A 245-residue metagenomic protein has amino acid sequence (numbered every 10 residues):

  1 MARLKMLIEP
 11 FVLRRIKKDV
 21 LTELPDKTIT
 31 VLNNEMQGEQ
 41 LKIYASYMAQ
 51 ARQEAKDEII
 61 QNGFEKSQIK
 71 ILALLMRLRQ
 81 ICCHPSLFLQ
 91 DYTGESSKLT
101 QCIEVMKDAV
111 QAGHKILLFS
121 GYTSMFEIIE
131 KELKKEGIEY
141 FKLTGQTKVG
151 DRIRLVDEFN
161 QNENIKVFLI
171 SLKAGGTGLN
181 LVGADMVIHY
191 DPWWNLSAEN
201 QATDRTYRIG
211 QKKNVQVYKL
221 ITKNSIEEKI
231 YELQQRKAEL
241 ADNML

Functional and structural regions predicted by a protein language model:
M1-D19, T28, Q211: Conserved P-loop NTPase motor "coupling/switch" region that bridges the ATPase
M6, T100, S124-E127, K131 (+5 more regions): Surface-exposed alpha-helical interface segments used for non-catalytic interactions
I8, L78, Q234: A residue-level signal for conserved active-site and pocket-lining positions in enzyme catalytic cores
V12-K17, R79, K98, R152 (+2 more regions): Short, cationic motifs built from Arg/Lys/His that form the positively charged side of catalytic pockets
V20-A45, I59-L179: Conserved Helicase C-terminal RecA-like lobe
L21-A49, D151, K166-L245: SF2 helicase/translocase ATPase core recognition
Q50-D57: Cytochrome P450 catalytic domain signature, combining two hallmark sequence patches
